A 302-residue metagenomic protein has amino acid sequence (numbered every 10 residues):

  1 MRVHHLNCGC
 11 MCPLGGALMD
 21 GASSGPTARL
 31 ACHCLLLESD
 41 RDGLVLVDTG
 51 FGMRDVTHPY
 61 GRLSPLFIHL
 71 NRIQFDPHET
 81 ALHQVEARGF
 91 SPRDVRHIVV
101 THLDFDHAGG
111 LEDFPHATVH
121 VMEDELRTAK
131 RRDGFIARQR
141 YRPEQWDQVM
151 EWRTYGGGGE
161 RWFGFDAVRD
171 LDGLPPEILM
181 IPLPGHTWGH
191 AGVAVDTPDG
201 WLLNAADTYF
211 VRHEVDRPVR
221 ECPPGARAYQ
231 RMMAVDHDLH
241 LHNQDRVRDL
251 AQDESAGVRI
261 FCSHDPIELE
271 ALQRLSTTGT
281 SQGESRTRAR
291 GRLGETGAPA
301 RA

Functional and structural regions predicted by a protein language model:
R2-C8, L46-V47, I178-L183, L203-D207: Active-site-proximal beta-strand elements of phosphoester/diester hydrolases
H5, A22, C34-E38, G157-P198: Core dinuclear metal-dependent hydrolase active-site scaffold
G9, T49-F51, L103, E125 (+3 more regions): Active-site metal-binding loops of divalent metal-dependent hydrolases
C10-H83, V193-A206: Conserved beta-strand hairpin/beta-sheet module of binuclear metal-dependent hydrolase folds, prominently
C12, M53-D55, R127, F210-R212 (+1 more regions): Feature marks short, surface-exposed loop/turn motifs that line or immediately flank catalytic pockets and channel
P59-V121: Active-site metal-binding motif and surrounding structural segment of the metallo-beta-lactamase
H69-L82, D199-A302: Cap/insert and terminal regions of metallo-dependent hydrolase folds
I73-F90, D94, E123-P182, M232-G257 (+1 more regions): Metallo-beta-lactamase
